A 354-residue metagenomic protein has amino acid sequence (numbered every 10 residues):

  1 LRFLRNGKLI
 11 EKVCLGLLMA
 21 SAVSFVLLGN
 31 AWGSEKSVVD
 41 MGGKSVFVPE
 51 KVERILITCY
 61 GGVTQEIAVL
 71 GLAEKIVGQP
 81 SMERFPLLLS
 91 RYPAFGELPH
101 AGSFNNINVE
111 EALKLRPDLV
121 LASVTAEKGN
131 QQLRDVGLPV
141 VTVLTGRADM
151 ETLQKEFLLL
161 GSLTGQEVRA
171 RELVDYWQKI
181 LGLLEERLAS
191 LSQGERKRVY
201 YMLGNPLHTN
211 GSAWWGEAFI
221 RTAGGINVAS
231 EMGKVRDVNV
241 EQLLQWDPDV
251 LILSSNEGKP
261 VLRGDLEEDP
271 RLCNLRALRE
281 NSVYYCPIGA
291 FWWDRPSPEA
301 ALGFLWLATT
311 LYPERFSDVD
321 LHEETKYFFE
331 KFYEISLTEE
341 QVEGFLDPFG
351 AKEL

Functional and structural regions predicted by a protein language model:
L1-I10: N-terminal secretory signal peptides that target proteins for export/translocation
C14-V26: Bacterial N-terminal signal peptides
G29-V38, S45, G129-P206, A229-S230 (+2 more regions): Extracytoplasmic substrate-binding proteins
M41-G43, L98-E110, M232-E241: Short helix-initiation/N-cap motifs at beta->coil->alpha
L56-L115, L119-T125: A short, structured surface patch at a secondary-structure boundary
G61-T64, M82-F85, L119-V120, T125-K128 (+5 more regions): Solvent-exposed loop/turn segments at secondary-structure junctions within structured extracellular/periplasmic domains
E127-D135, S254-E268: A ligand-binding cleft/hinge motif common to bilobed small-molecule-binding domains
N210-V235: Alpha-helical, coiled-coil/dimerization segments enriched in small aliphatic residues
